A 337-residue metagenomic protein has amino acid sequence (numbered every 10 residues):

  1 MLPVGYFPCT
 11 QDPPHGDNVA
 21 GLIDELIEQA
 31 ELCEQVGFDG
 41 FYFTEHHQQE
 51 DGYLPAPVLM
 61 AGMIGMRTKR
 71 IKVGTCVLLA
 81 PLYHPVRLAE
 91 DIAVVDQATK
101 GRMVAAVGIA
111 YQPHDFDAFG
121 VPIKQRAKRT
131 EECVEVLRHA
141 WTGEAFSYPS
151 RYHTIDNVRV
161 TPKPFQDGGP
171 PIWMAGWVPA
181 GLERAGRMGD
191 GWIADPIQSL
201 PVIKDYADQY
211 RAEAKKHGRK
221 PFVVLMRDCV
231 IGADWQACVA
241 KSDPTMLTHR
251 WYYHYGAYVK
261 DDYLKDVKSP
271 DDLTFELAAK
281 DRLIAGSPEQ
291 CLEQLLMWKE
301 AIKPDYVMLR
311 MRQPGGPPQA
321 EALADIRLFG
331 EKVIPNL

Functional and structural regions predicted by a protein language model:
M1-R67, I71-V73, D167-P170: N-terminal beta1-alpha1-beta2 module of alpha/beta enzyme domains
L2, H84-G191, L200-R219: Internal, glycine-rich beta/alpha segment that forms the wall or movable "lid" of small-molecule/cofactor binding
V4-P8, F41-F43, V73-T75, M103-V107 (+4 more regions): Hydrophobic faces of well-ordered beta-strands that scaffold small-molecule active sites in alpha/beta enzyme cores
Y6-P8, Q35, K124-V160, P201-D305: An alpha-helical appendage that flanks or caps ligand/catalytic pockets
P8-D24, L78-V86, Q166-W177, C229-G232 (+1 more regions): Active-site mouth loops of central-metabolism enzymes
C33, G37, E45, I64 (+9 more regions): Conserved, mostly hydrophobic/aromatic
G40-I64, L79, P196-L200, R310-A322: Glycine-rich, proline-tolerant flexible connector loops at the mouths of alpha/beta enzymes
D51-T75, R129-C133, A140, I326-L337: Alpha-helix-loop-beta-strand connector modules within alpha/beta enzyme cores
